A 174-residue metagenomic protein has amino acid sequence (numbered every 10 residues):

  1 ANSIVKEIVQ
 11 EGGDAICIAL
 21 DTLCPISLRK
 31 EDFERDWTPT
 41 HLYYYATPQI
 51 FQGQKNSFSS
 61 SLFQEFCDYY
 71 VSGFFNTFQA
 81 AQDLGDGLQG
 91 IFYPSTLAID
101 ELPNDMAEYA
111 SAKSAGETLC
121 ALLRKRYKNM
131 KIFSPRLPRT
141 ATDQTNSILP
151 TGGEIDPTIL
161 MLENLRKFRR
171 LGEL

Functional and structural regions predicted by a protein language model:
A1, P25-D32: A conserved hydrophobic alpha-helix of the Rossmann-fold in NAD(P)-dependent oxidoreductases
N2-E7: Glycine-rich phosphate-binding loop and adjoining beta1-alpha1-beta2 segment of Rossmann-like nucleotide-binding folds
I8-I26: Rossmann-fold cofactor-recognition segment
E11-D14, E31-A46, F51: A glycine-rich helix->loop->beta "capping" turn within Rossmann-like NAD(P)(H)-dependent oxidoreductase domains
G12-D14, L88, N129-K131: A generic structural signal for alpha->beta connector loops
I18, Y43, F92, F133-P135: Hydrophobic/aromatic beta-strand patches that form the interior of the parallel beta-sheet core in alpha/beta enzyme
T47-Y127, R136-D143, L149-G152: Catalytic loop of short-chain dehydrogenase/reductase
F133-L174: C-terminal helical subdomain
